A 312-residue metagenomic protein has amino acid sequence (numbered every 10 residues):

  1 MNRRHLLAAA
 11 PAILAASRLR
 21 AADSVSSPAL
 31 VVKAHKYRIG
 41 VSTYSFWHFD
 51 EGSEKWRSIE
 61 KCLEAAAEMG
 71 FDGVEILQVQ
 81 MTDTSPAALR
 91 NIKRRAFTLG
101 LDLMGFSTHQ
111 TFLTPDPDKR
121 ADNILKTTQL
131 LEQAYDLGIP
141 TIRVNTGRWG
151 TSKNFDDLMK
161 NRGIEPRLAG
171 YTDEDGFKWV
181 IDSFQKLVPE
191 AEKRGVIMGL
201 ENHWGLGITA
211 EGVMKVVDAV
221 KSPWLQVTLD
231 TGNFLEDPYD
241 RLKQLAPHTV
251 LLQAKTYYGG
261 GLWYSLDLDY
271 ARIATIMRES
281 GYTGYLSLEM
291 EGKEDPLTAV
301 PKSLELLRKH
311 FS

Functional and structural regions predicted by a protein language model:
N2-T141, P166, Y171-K178, D182-Q185 (+3 more regions): N-terminal pre-domain/capping segments
H48-K55, L77-A88, T111-P115, G150-K153 (+4 more regions): Acidic-and-aromatic substrate-binding clefts and catalytic sites of carbohydrate-active enzymes
F71, I139, T249, Y282-T283: A structural motif
G73-V74, L103-F106, D173-T275: Acidic/histidine-rich catalytic cores of soluble enzymes
L101, V196, S280-G284: A short helix->loop->beta-strand "cap" motif at the edges of active sites that frequently abuts
D136-F155, N161, R194-H203: Active-site groove signature of glycoside hydrolases
N154-T172: Charged, glycine/proline-rich intrinsically disordered loops and linkers
A254, G284-E291: Conserved active-site loop/cleft motifs that coordinate metal ions or position small ligands
